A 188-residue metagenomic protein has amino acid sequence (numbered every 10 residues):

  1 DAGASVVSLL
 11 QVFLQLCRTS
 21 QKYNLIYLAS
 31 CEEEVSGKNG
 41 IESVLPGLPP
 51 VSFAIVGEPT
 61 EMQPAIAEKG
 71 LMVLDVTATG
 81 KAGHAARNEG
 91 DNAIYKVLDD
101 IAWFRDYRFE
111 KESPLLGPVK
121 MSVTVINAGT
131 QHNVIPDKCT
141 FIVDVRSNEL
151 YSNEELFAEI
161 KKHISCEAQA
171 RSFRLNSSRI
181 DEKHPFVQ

Functional and structural regions predicted by a protein language model:
D1-S5, G90-A93: Short, conserved glycine- and acidic-residue-centered signature motifs in active-site or ligand-binding loops
A2-V73, T77: Acidic/histidine-rich catalytic neighborhood of metal-dependent amide-processing enzymes
D75-Q188: Metal-dependent amide/peptide-bond hydrolase catalytic core, centered on the "pita-bread" metallohydrolase fold
